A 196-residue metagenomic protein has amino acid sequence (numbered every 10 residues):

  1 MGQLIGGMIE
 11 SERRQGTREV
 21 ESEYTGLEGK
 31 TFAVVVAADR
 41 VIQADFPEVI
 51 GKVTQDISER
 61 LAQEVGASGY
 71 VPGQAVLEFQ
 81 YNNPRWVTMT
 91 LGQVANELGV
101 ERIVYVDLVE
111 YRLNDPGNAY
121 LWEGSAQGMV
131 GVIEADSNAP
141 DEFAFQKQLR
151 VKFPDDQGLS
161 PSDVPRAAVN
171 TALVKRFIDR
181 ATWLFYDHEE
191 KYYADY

Functional and structural regions predicted by a protein language model:
M1-G29, V94-E97, W122, G131-Y196: C-terminal/domain-edge helix-coil "capping" segments
I5-E12, V34-V36, I103-L108: Conserved short hydrophobic patches within well-ordered secondary structure
E28-Y105, F143-F145, T171, K175-F185 (+1 more regions): N-terminal segment of the mature soluble domain
A44, P116-G117, G158-P161: Short acidic, glycine/proline-rich loop/turn micro-motifs
D45, V49, N118, P165: Conserved aromatic-histidine-acidic binding/catalytic patches
Q55, Y70, E78, N82 (+4 more regions): Short, surface-exposed, charged/polar-biased interaction segments
P84-D141: Surface-exposed short loop/turn segments
